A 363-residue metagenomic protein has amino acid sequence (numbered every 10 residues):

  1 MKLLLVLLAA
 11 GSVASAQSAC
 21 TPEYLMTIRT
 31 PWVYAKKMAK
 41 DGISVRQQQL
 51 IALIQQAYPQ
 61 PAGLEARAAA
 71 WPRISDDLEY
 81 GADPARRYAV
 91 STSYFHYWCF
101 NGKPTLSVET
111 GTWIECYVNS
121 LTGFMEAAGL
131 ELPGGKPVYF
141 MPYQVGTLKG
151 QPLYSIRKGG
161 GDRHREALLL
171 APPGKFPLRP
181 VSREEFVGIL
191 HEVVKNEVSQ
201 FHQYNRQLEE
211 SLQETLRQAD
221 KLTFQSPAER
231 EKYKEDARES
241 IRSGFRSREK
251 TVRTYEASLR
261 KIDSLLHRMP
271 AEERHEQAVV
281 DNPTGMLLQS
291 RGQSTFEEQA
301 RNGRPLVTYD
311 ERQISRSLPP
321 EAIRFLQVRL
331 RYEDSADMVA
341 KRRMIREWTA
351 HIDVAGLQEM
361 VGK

Functional and structural regions predicted by a protein language model:
K2-S12: Sec-dependent N-terminal signal peptides
A10-A14, K103, R329-D337: Short, flexible beta-strand-to-coil junctions
A14-S18, P22: Boundary at the C-terminal end of the N-terminal hydrophobic targeting segment
Q17, S335-K363: Surface-exposed amphipathic alpha-helical segments
T21-K36, A322-D337: Acidic/histidine-rich, surface-exposed loop or edge segments in extracytoplasmic proteins
P31-R316: Short, solvent-exposed recognition patches
I314-P319, D337: Exposed beta-sheet edge/beta-hairpin loop segments within beta-rich domains
